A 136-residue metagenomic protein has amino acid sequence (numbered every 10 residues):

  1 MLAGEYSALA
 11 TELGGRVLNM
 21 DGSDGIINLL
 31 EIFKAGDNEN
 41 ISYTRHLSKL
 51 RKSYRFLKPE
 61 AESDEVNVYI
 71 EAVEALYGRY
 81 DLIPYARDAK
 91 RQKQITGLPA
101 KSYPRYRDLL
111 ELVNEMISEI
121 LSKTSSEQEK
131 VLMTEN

Functional and structural regions predicted by a protein language model:
M1-Y6: Conserved Walker A/P-loop ATP-binding site and its immediately adjacent core in helicase/helicase-like ATPase domains
S7-G15, M20-G22, L29-N136: P-loop NTPase motor domains
